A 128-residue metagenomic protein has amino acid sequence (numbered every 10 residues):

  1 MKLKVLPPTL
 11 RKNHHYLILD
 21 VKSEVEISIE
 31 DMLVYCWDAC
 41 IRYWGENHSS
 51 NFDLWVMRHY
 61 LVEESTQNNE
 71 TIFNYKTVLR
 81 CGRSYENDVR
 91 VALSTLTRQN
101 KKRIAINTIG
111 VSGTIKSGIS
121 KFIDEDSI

Functional and structural regions predicted by a protein language model:
M1-I27: N-terminal, charge-rich interaction modules
R11-H15, E70-F73, K102: Short flexible coil/turn linkers enriched for glycine and charged/polar residues that connect secondary-structure
D20-T66, N107, G118-F122, D126: Surface-exposed, low-hydrophobicity interaction/linker segments
S23-V25, R83-Y85, G110-S112: Residues that form ligand- and interface-recognition hot spots within folded domains
M32, V89-L96: Short amphipathic alpha-helices in soluble, non-transmembrane regions that often serve as interface/regulatory elements
S65-V78: The conserved glycine-aromatic submotif of the RRM
K76, R80-N87: Helix N-cap motif at beta-to-alpha junctions
L96-I128: Long, charge-dense
